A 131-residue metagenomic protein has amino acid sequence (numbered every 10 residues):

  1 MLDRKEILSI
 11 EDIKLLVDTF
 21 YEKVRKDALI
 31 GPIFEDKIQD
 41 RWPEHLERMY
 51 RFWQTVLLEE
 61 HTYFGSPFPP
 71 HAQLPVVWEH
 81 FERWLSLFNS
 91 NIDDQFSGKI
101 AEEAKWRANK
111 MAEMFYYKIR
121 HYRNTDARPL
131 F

Functional and structural regions predicted by a protein language model:
M1-F131: Core of compact, soluble alpha-helical bundle domains
